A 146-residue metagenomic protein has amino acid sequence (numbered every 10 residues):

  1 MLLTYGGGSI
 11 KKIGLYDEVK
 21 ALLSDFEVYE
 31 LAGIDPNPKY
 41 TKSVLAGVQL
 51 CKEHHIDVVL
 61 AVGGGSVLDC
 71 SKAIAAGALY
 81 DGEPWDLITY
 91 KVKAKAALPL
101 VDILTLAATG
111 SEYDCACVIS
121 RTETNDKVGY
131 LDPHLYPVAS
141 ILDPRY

Functional and structural regions predicted by a protein language model:
M1-V58: ATP/NTP phosphate-donor binding region
E18-V19, L45-V48, V67-D81, Y113-D114: Short Gly/Thr/Asp-enriched flexible loops that form oxyanion-binding sites at enzyme active sites
D25-F26, D35, A76-D86: Glycine- (often His-adjacent) and acidic-residue-rich active-site loop that binds/positions the CoA thioester
Y29-A32, L60, C70, D102-I103 (+1 more regions): General beta-strand structural signal in soluble alpha/beta enzymes
D35-P36, V62-G64, K91: Active-site nucleophile and cofactor-binding loops and adjacent substrate-binding regions of central metabolic enzymes
I56-I74, T105-S111: Glycine/serine-rich anion-binding loops at beta->alpha junctions that coordinate negatively charged ligand groups
L79-Y146: A glycine/threonine-rich phosphate-anchoring loop and its flanking beta-alpha core in nucleotide/phosphate-binding
